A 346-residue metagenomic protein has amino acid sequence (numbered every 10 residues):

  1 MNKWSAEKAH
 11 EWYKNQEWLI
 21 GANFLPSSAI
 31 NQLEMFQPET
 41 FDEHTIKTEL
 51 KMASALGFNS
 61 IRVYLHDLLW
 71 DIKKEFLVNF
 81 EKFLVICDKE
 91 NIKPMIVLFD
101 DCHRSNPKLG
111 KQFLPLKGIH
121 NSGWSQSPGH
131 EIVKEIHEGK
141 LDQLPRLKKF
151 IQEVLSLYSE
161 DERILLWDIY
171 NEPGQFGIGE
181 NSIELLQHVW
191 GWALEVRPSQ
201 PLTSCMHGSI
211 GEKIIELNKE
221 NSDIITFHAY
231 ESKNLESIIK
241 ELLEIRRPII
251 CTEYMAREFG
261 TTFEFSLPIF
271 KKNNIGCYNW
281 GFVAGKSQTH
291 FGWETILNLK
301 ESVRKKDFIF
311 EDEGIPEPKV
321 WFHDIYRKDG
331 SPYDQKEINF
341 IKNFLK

Functional and structural regions predicted by a protein language model:
M1-S222, E236, I245, E258 (+4 more regions): Active-site mouth of glycoside hydrolases
I20-G21, P248-T252, A256-K346: Substrate-binding cleft of secreted/luminal carbohydrate-active enzymes
V63, V97, F227, N279-W280: Short beta-strand and adjacent tight-turn residues that come in two discontinuous sequence segments and form the edges
I86, E241, I269: Hydrophobic/aromatic ligand-binding patch that stacks against planar heteroaromatic rings of cofactors or nucleotides
E172-P173, A229, E253-Y254: Active-site metal-binding loops of divalent metal-dependent hydrolases
C205, F227, I250-E253: Active-site neighborhood of phospho(di)ester-bond hydrolases with catalytic His/Asp-centered motifs
E231-S232, R257: Short acidic, S/G/P-rich loop/turn micro-motifs used as interaction or catalytic elements
